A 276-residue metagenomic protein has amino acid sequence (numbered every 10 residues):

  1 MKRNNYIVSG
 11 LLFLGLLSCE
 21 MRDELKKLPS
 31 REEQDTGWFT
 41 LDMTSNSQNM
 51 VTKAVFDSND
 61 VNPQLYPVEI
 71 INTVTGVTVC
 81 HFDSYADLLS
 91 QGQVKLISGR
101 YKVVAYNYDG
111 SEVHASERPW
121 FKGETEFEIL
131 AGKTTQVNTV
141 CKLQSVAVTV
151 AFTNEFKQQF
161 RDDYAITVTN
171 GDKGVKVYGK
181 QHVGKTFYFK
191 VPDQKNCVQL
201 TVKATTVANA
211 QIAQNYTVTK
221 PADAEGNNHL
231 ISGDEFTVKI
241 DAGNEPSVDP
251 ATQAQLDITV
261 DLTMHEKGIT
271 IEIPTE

Functional and structural regions predicted by a protein language model:
M1-E20: Sec-dependent bacterial lipoprotein signal peptides
C19-P67, I71-G76, C80, A86-S90 (+2 more regions): Extracytoplasmic cysteine-anchoring/structural motifs
